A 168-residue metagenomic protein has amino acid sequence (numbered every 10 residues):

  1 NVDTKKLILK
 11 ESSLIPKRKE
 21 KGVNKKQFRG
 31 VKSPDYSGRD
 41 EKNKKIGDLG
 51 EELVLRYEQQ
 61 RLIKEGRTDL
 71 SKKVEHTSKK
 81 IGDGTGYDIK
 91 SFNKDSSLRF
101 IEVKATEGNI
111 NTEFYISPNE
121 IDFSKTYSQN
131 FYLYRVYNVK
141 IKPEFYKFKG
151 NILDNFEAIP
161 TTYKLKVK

Functional and structural regions predicted by a protein language model:
N1-R67: A short mid-domain helix/strand-loop element embedded in enzyme catalytic domains that forms or borders the active-site
V54, E58, Y87-S91, R99-E107: Conserved catalytic cores of phosphodiester-cleaving nucleases, focusing on short active-site segments
R61-F92: A short acidic/basic microdomain associated with nuclease active sites
E65, D69-V74, D95, F100 (+2 more regions): Active/binding-pocket-proximal capping segment
T85, S96-S97, Q129: Residue-level signal for beta-strand positions within conserved beta-sheet cores that form or flank
N93-D95, K140: Short acidic-glycine loop/turn motifs at beta-strand connectors
V103-Y146, N151: Catalytic cores of nucleic-acid endonucleases
K140-K168: Amphipathic alpha-helical interface segments
